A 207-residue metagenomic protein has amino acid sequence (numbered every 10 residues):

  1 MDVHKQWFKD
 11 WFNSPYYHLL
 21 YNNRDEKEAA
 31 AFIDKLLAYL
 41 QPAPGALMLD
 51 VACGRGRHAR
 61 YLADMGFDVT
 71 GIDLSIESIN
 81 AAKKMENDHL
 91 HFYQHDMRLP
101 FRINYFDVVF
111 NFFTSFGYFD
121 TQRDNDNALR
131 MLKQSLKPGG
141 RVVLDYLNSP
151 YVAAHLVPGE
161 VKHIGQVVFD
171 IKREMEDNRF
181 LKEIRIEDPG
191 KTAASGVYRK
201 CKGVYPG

Functional and structural regions predicted by a protein language model:
M1-A43: Conserved class I S-adenosyl-L-methionine
L47-L49, R57-L99: Class I SAM-dependent methyltransferase SAM/SAH-binding core
A52: Conserved S-adenosyl-L-methionine
L99-V109: A short acidic, Gly/Pro-enriched loop at the edge of an enzyme's catalytic core that lines a small-molecule cofactor
D107-R123: A short SAM/SAH-binding and catalytic strip from SAM-dependent methyltransferases
D126-P138: A short glycine-rich, Lys/Arg-flanked "PGG" loop and its adjoining helix->strand segment in the class I
V143-G207: SAM-dependent methyltransferase
